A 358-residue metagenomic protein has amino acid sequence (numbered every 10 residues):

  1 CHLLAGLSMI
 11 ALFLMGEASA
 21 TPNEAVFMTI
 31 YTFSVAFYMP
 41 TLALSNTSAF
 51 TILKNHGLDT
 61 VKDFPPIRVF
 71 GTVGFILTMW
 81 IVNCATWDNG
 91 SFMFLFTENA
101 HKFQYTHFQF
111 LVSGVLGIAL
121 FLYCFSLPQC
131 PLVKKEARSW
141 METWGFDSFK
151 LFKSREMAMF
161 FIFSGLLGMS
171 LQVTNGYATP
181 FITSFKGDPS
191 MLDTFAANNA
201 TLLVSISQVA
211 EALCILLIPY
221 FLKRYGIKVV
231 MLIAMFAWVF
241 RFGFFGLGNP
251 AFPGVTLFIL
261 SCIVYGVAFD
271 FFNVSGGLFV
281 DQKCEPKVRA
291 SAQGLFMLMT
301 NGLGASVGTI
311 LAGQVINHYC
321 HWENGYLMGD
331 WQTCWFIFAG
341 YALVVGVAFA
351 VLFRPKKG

Functional and structural regions predicted by a protein language model:
H2-T21, F236-F252: C-terminal ends and interior cores of transmembrane alpha-helices in multi-pass membrane transporters/permeases
L12-A18, L116-P128, C320, C334-G358: Multi-pass alpha-helical transporter architecture, strongest for 12-TM Major Facilitator/SLC carriers used
T32-A36, K153-T174, I263: Pair of pore-lining "gating" transmembrane helices in MFS-fold secondary transporters
C84-V115, Q314-A342: A membrane-interface helix-boundary motif in multi-pass transporters
T86, L213-I227, I316-N317: Helix-to-loop junctions at the C-terminal end of transmembrane segments in multipass secondary transporters
T97, G176-N198: Short amphipathic helix-loop junctions that connect adjacent transmembrane helices in Major Facilitator Superfamily/SLC
L127-F161, G187-L192: Juxtamembrane intracellular "pre-TM" segments in multi-pass secondary transporters
K228-G276: C-terminal transmembrane helical hairpin of 12-TM major facilitator-type secondary transporters
